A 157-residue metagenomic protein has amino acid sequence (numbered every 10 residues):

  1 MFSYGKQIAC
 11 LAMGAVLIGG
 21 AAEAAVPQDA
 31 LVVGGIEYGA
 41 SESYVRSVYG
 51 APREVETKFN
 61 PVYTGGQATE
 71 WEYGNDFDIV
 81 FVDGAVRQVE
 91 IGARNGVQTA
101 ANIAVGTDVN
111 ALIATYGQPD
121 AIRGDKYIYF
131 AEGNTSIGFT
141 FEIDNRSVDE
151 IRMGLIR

Functional and structural regions predicted by a protein language model:
M1-C10: Bacterial N-terminal signal peptides that target proteins for export
Q7, V26, A93-N95: Short hydrophobic/aromatic segments of transmembrane alpha-helices and their interfaces
C10-G19: Bacterial N-terminal signal peptides
G20-V26: Sec/Tat signal peptide C-region and signal peptidase I cleavage site
V26, A30, A40-D83, A104-I156: A cross-family detector of function-defining hotspots
D29-I36, G96-I103: Second-shell loop/turn segments in exported
A85-Q88, G92-G96, V105: A low-complexity, Ser/Thr/Gly/Pro-enriched, surface-exposed linker/loop concept that marks segments flanking
I91-N95, R152-R157: Short, solvent-exposed aromatic-acidic interface loops
